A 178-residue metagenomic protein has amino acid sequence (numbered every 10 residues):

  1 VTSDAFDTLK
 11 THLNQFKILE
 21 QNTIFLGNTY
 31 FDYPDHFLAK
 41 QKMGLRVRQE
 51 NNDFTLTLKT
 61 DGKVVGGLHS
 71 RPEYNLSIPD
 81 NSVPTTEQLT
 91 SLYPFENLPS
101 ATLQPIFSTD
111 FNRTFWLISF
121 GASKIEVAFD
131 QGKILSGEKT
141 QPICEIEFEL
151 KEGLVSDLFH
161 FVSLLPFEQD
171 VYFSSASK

Functional and structural regions predicted by a protein language model:
V1-K178: Phosphate-end processing signature that detects enzymes handling 5′-triphosphorylated RNA and polyphosphate
